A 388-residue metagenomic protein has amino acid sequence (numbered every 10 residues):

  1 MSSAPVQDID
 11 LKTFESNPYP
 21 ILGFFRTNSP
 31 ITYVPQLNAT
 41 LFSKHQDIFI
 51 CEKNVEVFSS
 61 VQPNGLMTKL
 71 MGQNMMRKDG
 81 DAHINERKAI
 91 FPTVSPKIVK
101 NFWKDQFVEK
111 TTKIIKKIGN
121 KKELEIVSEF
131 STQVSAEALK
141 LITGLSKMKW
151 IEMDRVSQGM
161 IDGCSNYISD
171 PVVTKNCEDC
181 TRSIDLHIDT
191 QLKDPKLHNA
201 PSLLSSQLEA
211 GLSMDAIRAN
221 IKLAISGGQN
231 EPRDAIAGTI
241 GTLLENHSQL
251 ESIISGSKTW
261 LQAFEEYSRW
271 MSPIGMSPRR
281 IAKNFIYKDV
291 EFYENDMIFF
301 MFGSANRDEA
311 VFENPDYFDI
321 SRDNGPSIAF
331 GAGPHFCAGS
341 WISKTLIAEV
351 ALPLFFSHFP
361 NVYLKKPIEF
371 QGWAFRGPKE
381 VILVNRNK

Functional and structural regions predicted by a protein language model:
M1-K388: Cytochrome P450
